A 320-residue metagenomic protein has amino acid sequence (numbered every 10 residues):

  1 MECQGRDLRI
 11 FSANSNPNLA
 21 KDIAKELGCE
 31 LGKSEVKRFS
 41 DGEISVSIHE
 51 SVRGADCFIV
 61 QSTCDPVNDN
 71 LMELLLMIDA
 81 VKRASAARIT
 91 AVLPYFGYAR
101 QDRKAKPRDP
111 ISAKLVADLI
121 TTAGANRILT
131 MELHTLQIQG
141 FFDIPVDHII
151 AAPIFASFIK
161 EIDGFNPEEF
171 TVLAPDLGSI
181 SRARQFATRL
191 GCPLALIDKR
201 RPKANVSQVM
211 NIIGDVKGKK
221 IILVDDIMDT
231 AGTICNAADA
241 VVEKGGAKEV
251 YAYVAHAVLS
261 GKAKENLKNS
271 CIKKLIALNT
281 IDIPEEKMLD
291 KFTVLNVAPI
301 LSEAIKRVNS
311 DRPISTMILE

Functional and structural regions predicted by a protein language model:
M1-E320: PRPP-associated nucleotide enzymes
